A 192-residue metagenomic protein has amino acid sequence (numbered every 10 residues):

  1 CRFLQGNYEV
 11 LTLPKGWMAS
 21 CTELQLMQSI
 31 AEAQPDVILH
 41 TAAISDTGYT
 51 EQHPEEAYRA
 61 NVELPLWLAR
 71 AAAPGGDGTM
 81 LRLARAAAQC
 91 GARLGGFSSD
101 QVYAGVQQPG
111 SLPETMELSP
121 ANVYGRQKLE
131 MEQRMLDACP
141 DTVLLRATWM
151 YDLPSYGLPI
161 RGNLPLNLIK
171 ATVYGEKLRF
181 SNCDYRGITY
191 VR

Functional and structural regions predicted by a protein language model:
C1-L39, I160: N-terminal Rossmann/SDR dinucleotide-binding element
R2-F3, P14-K15, E56-Y58, Q108 (+1 more regions): Catalytic phosphate/metal-binding cores of nucleic-acid and nucleotide-processing enzymes, i.e., regions that mediate
L13, I38-A42, L94-D100, L145-A147: SDR active-site strand-loop-helix element
E23-T79: NAD(P)H-binding glycine-rich loop region in Rossmannoid oxidoreductase-like domains and their noncatalytic homologs
G48-E55, G105-P109, Y156: Conserved catalytic-core motifs of eukaryotic protein kinase domains, centered on the activation segment
R59, L64, T79, R85 (+4 more regions): Catalytic helix-loop patch of NAD(P)-dependent Rossmann-fold dehydrogenases
Q133-R186, V191: NAD(P)-dependent short-chain dehydrogenase/reductase
